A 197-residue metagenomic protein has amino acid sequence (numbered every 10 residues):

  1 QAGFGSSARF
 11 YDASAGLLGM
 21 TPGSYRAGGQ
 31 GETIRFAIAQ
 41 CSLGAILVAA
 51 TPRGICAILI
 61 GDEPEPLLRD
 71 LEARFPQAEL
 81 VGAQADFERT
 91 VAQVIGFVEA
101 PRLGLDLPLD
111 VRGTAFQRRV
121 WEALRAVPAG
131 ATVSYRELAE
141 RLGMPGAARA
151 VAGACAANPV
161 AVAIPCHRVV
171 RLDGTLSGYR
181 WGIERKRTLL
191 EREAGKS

Functional and structural regions predicted by a protein language model:
A2-G3, A8-G146, R192-S197: Basic nucleic-acid-binding alpha-helical/helix-turn surface characteristic of O6-alkylguanine DNA
G146-T188: Short glycine/serine-rich loop segments
